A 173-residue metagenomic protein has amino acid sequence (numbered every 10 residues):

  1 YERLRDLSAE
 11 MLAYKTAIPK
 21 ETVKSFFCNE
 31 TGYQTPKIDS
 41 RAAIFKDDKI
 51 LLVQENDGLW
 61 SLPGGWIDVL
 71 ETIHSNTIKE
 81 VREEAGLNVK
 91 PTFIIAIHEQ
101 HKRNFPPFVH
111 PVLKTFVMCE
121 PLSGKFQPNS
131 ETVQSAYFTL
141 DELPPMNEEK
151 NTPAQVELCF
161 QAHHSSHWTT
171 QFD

Functional and structural regions predicted by a protein language model:
Y1-R41: Acidic, metal-coordinating catalytic segment for phosphate/diphosphate chemistry, firing primarily on the Nudix
S8-A13, K20-T22, T31, L59-G64 (+3 more regions): A generic short-segment signal for beta-strand/edge and adjacent turn/coil regions
K24-S61, V89, F93: N-terminal strand-loop-strand
K37-F45, N151-F160: Short, highly charged low-complexity linear segments
F45-E80, D173: Conserved Nudix-box catalytic region and its N-terminal flanking loop in Nudix hydrolases and closely related
I67-P91, E99-C159, W168-F172: Unchanged
H164: Aromatic-lined ligand-binding clefts that engage carbohydrates, nucleic acids, or primary amines
